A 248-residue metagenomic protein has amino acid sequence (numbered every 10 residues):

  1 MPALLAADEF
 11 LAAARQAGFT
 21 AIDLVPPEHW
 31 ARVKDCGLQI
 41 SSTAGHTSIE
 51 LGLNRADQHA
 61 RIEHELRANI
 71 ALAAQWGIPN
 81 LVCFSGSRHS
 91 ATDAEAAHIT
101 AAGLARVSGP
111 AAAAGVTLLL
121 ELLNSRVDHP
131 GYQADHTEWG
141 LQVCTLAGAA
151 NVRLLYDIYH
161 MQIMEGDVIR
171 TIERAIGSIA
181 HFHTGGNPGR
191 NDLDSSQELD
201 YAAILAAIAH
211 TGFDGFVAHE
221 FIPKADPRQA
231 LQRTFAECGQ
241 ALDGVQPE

Functional and structural regions predicted by a protein language model:
M1-R15, G77-P79, W139-Y156, H160-E248: Histidine-acidic metal/acid-base catalytic patches
P2, P26-E28, H46-I49, S87-H89 (+4 more regions): Active-site-proximal loop/turn and secondary-structure-junction residues that shape catalytic pockets, frequently
D8-W30, N69: Catalytic domains of carbohydrate-active enzymes, especially glycoside hydrolases
A21-D23, S41-A44, V82, L119 (+2 more regions): Conserved beta-strand positions in the central sheet of alpha/beta enzyme cores
P27-L38, A91: Active-site-adjacent beta->alpha loops and helix N-cap segments on the catalytic face of soluble alpha/beta enzymes
G52-R153, I163, Q246-E248: Active-site acidic/histidine proton-transfer and metal-coordination neighborhood in alpha/beta enzyme cores
